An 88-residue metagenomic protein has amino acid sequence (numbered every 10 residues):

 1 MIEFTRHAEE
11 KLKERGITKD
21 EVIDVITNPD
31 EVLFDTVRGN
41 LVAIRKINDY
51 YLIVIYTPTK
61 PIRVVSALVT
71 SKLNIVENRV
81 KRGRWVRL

Functional and structural regions predicted by a protein language model:
M1-L88: Ribonuclease/tRNase effector modules and their secretory precursors
